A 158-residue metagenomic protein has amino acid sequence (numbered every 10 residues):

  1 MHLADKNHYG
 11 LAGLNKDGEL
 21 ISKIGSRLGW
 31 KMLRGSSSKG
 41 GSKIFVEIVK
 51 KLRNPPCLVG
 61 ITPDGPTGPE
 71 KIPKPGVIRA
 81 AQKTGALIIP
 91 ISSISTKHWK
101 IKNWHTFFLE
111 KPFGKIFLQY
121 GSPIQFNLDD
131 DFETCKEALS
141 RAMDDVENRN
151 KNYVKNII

Functional and structural regions predicted by a protein language model:
M1-G40, T84, K100: Catalytic core of membrane glycerolipid acyltransferases/transacylases, capturing the structured, soluble-facing
N7, P56-G60, I89: Residue-level preference for the first positions of well-ordered beta-strands
L11, G35, T62, P90-S93: Generic beta-sheet signal
S26-G29, K51-L52, H105-E110: Short, hinge-like loop/turn segments at secondary-structure boundaries
G41-E47: Structural motif
I48-A80, T84: Catalytic-site beta-strand/loop segments enriched in glycine and acidic/polar residues
K51-N54, T134-I158: Membrane-interfacial terminal anchoring regions of lipid-handling membrane enzymes
I72-D130: A cross-family acyltransferase "interaction/gating" segment
